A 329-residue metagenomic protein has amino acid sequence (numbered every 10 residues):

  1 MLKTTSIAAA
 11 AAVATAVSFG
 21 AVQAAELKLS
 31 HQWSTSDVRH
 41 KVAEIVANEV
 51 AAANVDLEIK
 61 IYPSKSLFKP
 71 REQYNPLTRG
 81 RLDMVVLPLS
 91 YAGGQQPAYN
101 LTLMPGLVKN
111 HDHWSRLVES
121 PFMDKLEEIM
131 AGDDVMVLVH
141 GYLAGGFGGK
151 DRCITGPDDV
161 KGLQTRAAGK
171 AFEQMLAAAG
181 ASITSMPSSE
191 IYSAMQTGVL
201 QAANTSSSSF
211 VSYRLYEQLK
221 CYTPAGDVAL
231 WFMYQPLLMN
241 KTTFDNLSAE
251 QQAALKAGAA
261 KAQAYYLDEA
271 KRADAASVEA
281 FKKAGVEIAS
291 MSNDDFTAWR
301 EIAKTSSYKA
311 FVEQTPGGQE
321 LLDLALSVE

Functional and structural regions predicted by a protein language model:
M1-A9: Bacterial N-terminal signal peptides that target proteins for export
A9-A12, A25-H113, E119-E329: N-terminal secretory/targeting leader peptides
F19-A24: Sec/Tat signal peptide C-region and signal peptidase I cleavage site
